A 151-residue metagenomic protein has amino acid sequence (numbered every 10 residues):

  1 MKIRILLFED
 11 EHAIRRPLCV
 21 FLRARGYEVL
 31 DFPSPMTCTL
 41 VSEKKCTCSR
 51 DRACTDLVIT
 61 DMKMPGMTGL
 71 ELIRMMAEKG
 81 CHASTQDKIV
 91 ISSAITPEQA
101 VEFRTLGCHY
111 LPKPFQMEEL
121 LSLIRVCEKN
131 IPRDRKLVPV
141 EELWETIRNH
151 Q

Functional and structural regions predicted by a protein language model:
E9: Conserved acidic carboxylate
H12-T37: Two-component/phosphorelay signaling modules centered on CheY-like receiver
D31-L57: Acidic, metal-coordinating helix/loop segments flanking the phosphotransfer/catalytic sites of two-component signaling
S34, T68-R74: Acidic catalytic/metal-coordinating carboxylates
D61: Active-site residues of response regulator receiver
M64: Receiver (REC) domain active-site loop signature in two-component systems and cognate sites in sensor histidine kinases
E71, A83-V90, A94-P112, E118 (+1 more regions): Alpha4 helix (beta4-alpha4-beta5 surface) of REC/receiver domains from two-component response regulators
K129-Q151: CheY-like receiver
